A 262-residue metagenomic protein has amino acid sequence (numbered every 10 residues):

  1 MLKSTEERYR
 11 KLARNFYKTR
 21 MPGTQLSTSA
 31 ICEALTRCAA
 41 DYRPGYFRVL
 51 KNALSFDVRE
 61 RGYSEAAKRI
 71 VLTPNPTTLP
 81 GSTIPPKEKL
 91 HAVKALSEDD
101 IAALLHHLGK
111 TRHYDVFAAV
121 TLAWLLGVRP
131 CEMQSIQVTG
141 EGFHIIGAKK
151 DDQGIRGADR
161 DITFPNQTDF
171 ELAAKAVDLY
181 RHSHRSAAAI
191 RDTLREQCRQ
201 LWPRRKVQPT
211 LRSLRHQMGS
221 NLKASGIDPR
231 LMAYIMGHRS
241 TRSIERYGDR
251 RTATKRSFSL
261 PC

Functional and structural regions predicted by a protein language model:
M1-P74: Non-catalytic DNA-binding core/recognition domains of DNA-processing enzymes
Y9, I101, H113-F117, R191 (+1 more regions): Short, leucine-enriched amphipathic alpha-helices that occur as contiguous helical runs
A40, A66-A103, Q153: Flexible interdomain linker/hinge and immediately adjacent N-terminus of the catalytic tyrosine-recombinase domain
L96-P130: Basic, Lys/Arg- and aromatic-enriched nucleic-acid-binding interface segment
L126, S135-F170: Conserved tyrosine-mediated DNA breakage-rejoining catalytic core shared by Y-recombinases
M133, P209, G219, G226-H238: Active-site-proximal segment of tyrosine recombinases
P165-V207, R212-S213, M218: Active-site/catalytic core of tyrosine-dependent DNA strand-transfer enzymes
M236-P261: Catalytic-site neighborhood detector that most strongly recognizes the C-terminal catalytic loop/helix of tyrosine
